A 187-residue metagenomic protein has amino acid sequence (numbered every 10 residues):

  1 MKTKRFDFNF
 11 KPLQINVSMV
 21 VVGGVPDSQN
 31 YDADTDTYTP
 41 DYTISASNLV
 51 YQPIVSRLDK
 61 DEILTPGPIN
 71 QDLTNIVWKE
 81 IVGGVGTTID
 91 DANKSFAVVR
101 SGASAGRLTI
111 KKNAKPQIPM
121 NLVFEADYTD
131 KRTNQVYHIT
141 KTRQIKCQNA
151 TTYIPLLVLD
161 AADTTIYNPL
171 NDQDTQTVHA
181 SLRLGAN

Functional and structural regions predicted by a protein language model:
M1-N187: Surface-exposed receptor/substrate recognition regions of extracellular proteins
